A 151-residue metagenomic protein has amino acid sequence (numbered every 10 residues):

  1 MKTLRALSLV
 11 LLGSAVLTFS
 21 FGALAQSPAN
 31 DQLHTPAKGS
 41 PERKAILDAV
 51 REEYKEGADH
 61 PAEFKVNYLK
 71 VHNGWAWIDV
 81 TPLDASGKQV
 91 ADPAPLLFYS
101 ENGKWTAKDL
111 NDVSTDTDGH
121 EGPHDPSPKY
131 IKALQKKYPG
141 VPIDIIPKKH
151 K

Functional and structural regions predicted by a protein language model:
M1-L11: Bacterial N-terminal signal peptides that target proteins for export
Q26-G39, R43, L47-D48, E53-K55 (+1 more regions): Low-complexity, intrinsically disordered terminal/linker segments enriched in charged and Gly/Pro repeats
Y54-V66: A short, amphipathic edge element
A62-K65, Q89-P95: Short, surface-exposed coil-to-beta transition loops
K70, V80-D84, P93-L96, D109-S114: A mature extracytoplasmic/lumenal domain signature
A94-K104, K129-Y130: Short beta-strand segments and strand-loop junctions that repeat across beta-rich extracellular domains
